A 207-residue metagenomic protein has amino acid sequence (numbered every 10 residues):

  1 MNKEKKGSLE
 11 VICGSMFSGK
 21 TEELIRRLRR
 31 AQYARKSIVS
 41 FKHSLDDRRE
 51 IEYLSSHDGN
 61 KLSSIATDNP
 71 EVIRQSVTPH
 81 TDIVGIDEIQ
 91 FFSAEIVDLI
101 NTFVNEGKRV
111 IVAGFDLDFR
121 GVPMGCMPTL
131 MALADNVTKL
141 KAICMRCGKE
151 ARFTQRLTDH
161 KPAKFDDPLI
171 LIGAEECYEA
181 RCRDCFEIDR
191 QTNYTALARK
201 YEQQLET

Functional and structural regions predicted by a protein language model:
M1-P79, D118-T129, A142, A163-D167 (+1 more regions): Conserved P-loop
R27, D98-E106, C126-L133: Catalytic-core regions built around general acid/base machinery
S37, T81-I83, E106-F115: Loop/turn-to-beta-strand initiation segments
D82, A134-D135: Conserved acidic residues
E88-I89, G114: Walker B catalytic acidic pair
I89-F103, F119-M124: Conserved ATPase-coupling elements of RecA-like P-loop NTPase cores
N136-R146: Conserved AAA+ ATPase "SRH/arginine-finger" region at the nucleotide-binding site
F153-D167: P-loop NTPase nucleotide-binding/switch module
